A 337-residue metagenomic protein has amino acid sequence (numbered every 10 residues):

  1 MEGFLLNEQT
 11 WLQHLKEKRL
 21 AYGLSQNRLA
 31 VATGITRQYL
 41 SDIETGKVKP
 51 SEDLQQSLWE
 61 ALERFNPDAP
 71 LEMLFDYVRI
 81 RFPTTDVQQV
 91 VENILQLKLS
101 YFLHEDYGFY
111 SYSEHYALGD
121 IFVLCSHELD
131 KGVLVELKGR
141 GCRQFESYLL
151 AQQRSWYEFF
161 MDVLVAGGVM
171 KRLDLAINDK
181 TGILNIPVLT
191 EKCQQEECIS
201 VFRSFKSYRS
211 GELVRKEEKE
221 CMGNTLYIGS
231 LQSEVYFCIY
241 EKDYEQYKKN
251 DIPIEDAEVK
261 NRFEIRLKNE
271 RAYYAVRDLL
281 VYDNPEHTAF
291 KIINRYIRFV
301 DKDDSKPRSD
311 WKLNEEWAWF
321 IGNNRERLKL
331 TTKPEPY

Functional and structural regions predicted by a protein language model:
M1-T10, E17, A21, R64-E335: Structured, helix-rich domain cores that form ligand/interaction pockets
T10-W11, I35: Alpha-helix N-cap/N′ positions at the starts of helices
R19, A30, W59: The alpha-helix within a helix-turn-helix
G23-D42: Short alpha-helical DNA-recognition segment
T45: Short, conserved catalytic or interaction motifs in soluble domains
E52-D68: DNA major-groove recognition helix of helix-turn-helix/homeodomain DNA-binding modules
